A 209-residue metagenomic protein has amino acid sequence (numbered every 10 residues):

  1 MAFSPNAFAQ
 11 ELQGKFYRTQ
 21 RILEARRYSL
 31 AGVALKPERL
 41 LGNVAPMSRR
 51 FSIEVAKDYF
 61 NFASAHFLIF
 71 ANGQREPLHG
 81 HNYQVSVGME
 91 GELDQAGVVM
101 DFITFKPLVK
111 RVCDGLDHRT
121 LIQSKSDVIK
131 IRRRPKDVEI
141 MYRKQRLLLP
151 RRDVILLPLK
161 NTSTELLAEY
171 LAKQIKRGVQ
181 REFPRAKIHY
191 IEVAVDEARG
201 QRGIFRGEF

Functional and structural regions predicted by a protein language model:
A2-F3, L40, A65: Small disulfide-bonded, cysteine-rich extracellular recognition modules and tandem repeats
A7-A9, V44: Short hydrophobic alpha-helical segments enriched in small aliphatic residues
E11-L12, F16, R21, P37-R39: Cationic, low-complexity basic patches in intrinsically disordered or flexible, solvent-exposed regions
R39-P46: Short, Lys/Arg-enriched N-terminal segments with co-localized hydrophobic residues within the first ~10-30 amino acids
P46-F209: Charge-rich, low-complexity N-terminal segments
